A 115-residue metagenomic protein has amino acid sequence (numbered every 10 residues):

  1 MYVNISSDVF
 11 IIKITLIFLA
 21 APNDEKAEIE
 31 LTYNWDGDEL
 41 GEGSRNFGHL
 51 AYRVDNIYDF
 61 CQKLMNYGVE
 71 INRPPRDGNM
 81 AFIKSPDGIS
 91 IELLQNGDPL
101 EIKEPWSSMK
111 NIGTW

Functional and structural regions predicted by a protein language model:
M1, I11-L16, L31-W35, K63-M65: Short amphipathic alpha-helical surface micro-motifs
M1-K26, K84: Core segments of cupin and vicinal oxygen chelate
L16, G43, P105-W106: Short aromatic-enriched loop/helix-cap "lid" or pocket-rim segments at secondary-structure transitions that line
N23-K26, Y33-S90, Q95-D98, W115: Vicinal oxygen chelate
D98-G113: A short, polar/charged loop-to-alpha-helix boundary motif
